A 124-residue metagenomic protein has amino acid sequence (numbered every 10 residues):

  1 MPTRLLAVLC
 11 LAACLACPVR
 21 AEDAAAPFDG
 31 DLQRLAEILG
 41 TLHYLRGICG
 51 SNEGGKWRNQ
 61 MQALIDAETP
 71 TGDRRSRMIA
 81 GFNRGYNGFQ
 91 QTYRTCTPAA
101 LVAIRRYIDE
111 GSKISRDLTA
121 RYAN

Functional and structural regions predicted by a protein language model:
M1-L5: Positively charged n-region of N-terminal signal peptides that target proteins for export
L6-A16: Bacterial N-terminal signal peptides
C17-A21: Sec/Tat signal peptide C-region and signal peptidase I cleavage site
E22-I38: Short N-terminal segments immediately surrounding and downstream of signal-peptide cleavage
C49: Short cysteine clusters
E53-N124: Compact alpha-helical subdomains of small soluble proteins
